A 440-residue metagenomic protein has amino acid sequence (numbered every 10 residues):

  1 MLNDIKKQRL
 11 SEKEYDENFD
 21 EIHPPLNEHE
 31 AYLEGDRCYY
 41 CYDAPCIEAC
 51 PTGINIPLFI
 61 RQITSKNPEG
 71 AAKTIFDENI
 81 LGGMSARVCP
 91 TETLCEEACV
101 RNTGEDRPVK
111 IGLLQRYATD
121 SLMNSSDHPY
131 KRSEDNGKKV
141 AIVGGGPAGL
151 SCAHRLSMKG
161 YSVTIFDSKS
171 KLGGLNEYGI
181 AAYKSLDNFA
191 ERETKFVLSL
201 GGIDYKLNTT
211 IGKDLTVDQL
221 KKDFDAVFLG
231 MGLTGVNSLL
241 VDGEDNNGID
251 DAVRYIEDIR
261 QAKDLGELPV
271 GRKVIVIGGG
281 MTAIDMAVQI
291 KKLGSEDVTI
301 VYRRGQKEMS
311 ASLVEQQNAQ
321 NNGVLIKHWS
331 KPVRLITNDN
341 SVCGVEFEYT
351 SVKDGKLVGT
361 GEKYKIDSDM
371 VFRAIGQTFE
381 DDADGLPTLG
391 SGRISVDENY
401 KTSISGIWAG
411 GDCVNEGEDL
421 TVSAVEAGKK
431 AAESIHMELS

Functional and structural regions predicted by a protein language model:
Y15-E34, N55-R87, E105-R132, I259-R260: Ferredoxin-type iron-sulfur electron-transfer modules in oxidoreductases and energy-metabolism complexes
D36-N55, L81-T103: Local cysteine-cluster metal-coordination motifs and their immediate loop/turn environment, predominantly Fe-S cluster
E134, K139-A141, E191-V241, R334-E346 (+2 more regions): Feature captures the FAD/FMN-dependent oxidoreductase FAD-binding
D135-G145, V270-I277: Beta1/beta-strand and adjacent pyrophosphate-binding region of the FAD-binding site in flavoprotein oxidoreductases
K139-S162, A283-K291: N-terminal Rossmann-like FAD-binding beta1-loop-alpha1 element of flavoenzymes
S162-I165, K169-S199, Y205-K206, A287-R334: Rossmann-like dinucleotide-binding cores of NAD(P)H-dependent redox enzymes
D245-G271, G355-D419: FAD-site-proximal beta/loop scaffold in flavoenzymes
C413-S440: A conserved FAD-binding loop/helix module that cradles the flavin
